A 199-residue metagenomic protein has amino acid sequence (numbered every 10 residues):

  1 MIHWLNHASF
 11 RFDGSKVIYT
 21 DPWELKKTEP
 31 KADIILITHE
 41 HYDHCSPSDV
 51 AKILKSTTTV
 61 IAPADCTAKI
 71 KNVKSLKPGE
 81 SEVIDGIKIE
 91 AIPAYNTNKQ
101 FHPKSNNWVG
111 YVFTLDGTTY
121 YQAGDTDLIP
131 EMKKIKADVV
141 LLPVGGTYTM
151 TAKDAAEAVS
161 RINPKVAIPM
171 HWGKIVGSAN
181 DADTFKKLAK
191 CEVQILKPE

Functional and structural regions predicted by a protein language model:
M1-P30, S75-K136, M150, K197-E199: Core dinuclear metal-dependent hydrolase active-site scaffold
I2-H3, K74-V83, K136, A156 (+1 more regions): Binuclear metal-ion centers of metallo-dependent hydrolases, dominated by the metallo-beta-lactamase
V17-I18, I34, V139, V166: Short, Asp-centered acidic motifs that coordinate Mg2+ and/or phosphate in catalytic or ligand-binding sites
T20, L36-I37, E90-A94, L142 (+1 more regions): Redox-cofactor binding/interface segments in oxidoreductases and associated redox assembly factors
W23-K69, K136-L141: Active-site metal-binding motif and surrounding structural segment of the metallo-beta-lactamase
E24-L25, H41-Y42, D65-T67, P78-E82 (+2 more regions): Short, acidic/turn-prone active-site loops that include or flank metal/cofactor- and phosphate-binding residues
V112-K165, P169-S178: Metallo-beta-lactamase
